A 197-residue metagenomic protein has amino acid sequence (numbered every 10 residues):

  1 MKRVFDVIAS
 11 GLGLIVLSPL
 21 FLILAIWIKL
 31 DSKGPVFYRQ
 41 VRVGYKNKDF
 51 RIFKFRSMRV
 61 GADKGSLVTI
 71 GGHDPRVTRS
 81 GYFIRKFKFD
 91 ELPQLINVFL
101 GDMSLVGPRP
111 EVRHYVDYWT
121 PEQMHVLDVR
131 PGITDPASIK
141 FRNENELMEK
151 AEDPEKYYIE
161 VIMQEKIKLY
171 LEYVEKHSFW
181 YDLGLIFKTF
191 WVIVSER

Functional and structural regions predicted by a protein language model:
M1-G61, Y173-R197: A hydrophobic, helix-centered structural microdomain
V7, D128-R197: C-terminal terminal-structure detector
S10, Y38, T78-Y82, H114 (+1 more regions): Positions in alpha-helical segments
L12, T69, G81-I84, E172: Generic anion/oxyanion-binding catalytic loop in active/binding sites
L22-I26, Q40-V41, Y115, T120-D128 (+1 more regions): Intrinsically disordered, low-complexity boundary segments flanking structured domains
L24, R39, L67, V106-P108 (+3 more regions): Short, hydrophobic secondary-structure boundary micro-motifs
Y38-R76, A137-M163: Short, glycine-rich, amphipathic interfacial segments at transmembrane boundaries or analogous
G71-A137, I186: A short, structured surface patch at a secondary-structure boundary
